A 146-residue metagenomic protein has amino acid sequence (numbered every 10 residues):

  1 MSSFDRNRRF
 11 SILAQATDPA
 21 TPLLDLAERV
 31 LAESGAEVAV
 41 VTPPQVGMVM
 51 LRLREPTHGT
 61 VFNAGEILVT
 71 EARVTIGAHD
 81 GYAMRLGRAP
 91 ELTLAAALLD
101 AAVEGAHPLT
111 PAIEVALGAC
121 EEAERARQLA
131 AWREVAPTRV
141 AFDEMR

Functional and structural regions predicted by a protein language model:
M1-A32: Charge-rich, low-complexity N-terminal segments
M1-F10, V74-M84, W132-A136: Solvent-exposed, charged interface segments at domain starts and junctions
S3-F4, E104-R146: Cysteine/selenocysteine-centered motifs that mediate thiol-based redox chemistry or coordinate metal-sulfur cofactors
R6-F10, T57, G81-R85, G118-E121 (+1 more regions): A near-ubiquitous, low-amplitude feature marking generic local secondary-structure context
Q15-A16, D25-V30, A101, A116-A123: Residues that form generic nucleotide/phosphate-binding pockets
L31-I76, Y82-A83: Structured beta-strand/loop patches that form or line metal/cofactor-binding pockets in enzymes
R52, A64, R88, F142-E144: Generic structural "secondary-structure junction" signal
G77-A116: A hydrophobic, small-residue-rich beta->alpha segment in the mid-to-C-terminal subdomain of diverse proteins
